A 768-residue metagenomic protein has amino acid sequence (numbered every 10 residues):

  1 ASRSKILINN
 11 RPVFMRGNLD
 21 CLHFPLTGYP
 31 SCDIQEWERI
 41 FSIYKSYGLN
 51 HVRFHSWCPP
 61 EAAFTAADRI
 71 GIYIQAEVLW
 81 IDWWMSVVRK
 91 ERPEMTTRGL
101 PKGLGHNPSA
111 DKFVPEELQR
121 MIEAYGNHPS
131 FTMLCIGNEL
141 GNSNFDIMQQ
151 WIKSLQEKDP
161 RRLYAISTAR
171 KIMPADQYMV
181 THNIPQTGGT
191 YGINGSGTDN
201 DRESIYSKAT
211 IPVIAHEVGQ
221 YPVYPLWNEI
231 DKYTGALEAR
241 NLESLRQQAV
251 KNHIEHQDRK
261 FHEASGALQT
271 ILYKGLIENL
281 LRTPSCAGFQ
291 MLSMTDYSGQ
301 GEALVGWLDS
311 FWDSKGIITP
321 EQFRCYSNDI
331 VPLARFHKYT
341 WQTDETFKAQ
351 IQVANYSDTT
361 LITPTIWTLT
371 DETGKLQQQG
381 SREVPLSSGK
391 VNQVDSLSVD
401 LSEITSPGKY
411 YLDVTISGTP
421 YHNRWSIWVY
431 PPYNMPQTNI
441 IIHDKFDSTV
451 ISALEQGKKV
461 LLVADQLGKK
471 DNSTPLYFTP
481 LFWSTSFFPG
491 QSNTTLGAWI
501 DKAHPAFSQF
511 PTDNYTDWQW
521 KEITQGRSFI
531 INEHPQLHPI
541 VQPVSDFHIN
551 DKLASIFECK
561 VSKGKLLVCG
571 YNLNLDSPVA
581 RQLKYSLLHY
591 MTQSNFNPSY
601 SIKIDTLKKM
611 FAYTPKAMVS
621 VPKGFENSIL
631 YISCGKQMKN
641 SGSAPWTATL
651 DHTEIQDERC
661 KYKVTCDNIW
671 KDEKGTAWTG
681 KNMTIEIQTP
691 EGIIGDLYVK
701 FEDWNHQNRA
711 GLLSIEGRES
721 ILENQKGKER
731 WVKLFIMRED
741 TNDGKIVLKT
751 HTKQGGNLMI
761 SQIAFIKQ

Functional and structural regions predicted by a protein language model:
A1, V394, L401-I440, D444-F446 (+8 more regions): Mature N-terminal, pre-catalytic/accessory segment of carbohydrate-active enzymes
A1-W57, A66, I70-I74, T132-M133 (+7 more regions): Secreted/periplasmic carbohydrate-active enzymes, especially glycoside hydrolases
L7, T415, K560, S714-E716: A general beta-strand register signal
R39-Y47, H51-L308: Substrate-binding/catalytic cleft of secreted carbohydrate-active enzymes, primarily glycoside hydrolases
A62-A63, W83-M85, S143-F145, L462-V463 (+4 more regions): Extracytoplasmic/secreted cell-surface and envelope-processing proteins
T438-T485, K563, C569, L587: Short alpha-beta junction capping motif
K469-K470, S486-V579, N595-P622: Catalytic beta-strand/loop cores that center a nucleophilic Ser/Cys/Thr and support acyl-enzyme chemistry
V619-Q768: Compositionally biased, intrinsically disordered or flexible polar/acidic segments
